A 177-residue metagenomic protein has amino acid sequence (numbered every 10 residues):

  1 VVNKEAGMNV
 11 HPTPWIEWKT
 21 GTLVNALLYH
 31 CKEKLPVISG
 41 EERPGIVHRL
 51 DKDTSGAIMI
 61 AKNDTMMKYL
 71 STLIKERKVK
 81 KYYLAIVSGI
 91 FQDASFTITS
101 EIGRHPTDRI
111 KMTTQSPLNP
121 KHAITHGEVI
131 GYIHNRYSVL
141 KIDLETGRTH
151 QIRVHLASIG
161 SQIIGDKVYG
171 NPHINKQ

Functional and structural regions predicted by a protein language model:
V1-P106: RNA pseudouridine synthases
V10, I16-L27, K75, R104 (+2 more regions): Pseudouridine synthase
R49-L50, I90, I130-Y132, D166: Residue-level recognition of beta-strand microenvironments
V87, H126-V129, I163: Conserved hydrophobic positions within beta-strands
I90, P117, Y132-H134, E145: Short polar/acidic secondary-structure junctions
I110-P117, K176: Short, P/G- and charge-enriched loop/turn segments at secondary-structure junctions
Q115-T125: Short coil-to-beta-strand transition motifs
